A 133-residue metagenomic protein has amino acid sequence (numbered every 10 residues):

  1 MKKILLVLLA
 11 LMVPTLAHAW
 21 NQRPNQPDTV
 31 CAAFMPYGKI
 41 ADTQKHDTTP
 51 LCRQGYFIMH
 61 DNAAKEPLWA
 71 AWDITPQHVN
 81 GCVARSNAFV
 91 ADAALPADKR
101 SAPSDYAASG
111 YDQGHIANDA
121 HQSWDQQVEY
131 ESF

Functional and structural regions predicted by a protein language model:
L5, P14-F133: Domain-level detector for secreted/extracellular nuclease and nuclease-toxin modules, and for the ENPP-like C-terminal
A10-L11: Hydrophobic alpha-helical transmembrane segments of integral membrane proteins, especially lipid-exposed positions
